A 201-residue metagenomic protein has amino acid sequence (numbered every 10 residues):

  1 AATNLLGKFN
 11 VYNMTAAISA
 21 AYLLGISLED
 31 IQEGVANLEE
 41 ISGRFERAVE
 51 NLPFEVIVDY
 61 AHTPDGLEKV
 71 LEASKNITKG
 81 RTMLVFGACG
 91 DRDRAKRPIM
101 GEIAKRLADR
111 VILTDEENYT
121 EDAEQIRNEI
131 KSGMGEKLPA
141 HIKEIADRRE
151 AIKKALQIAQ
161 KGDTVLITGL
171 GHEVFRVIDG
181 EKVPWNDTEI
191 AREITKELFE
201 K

Functional and structural regions predicted by a protein language model:
A1-K8: A short glycine-threonine-serine/GTX helix/turn-capping micro-motif
L6, A16-K201: ATP-dependent carboxylate-amine ligase
